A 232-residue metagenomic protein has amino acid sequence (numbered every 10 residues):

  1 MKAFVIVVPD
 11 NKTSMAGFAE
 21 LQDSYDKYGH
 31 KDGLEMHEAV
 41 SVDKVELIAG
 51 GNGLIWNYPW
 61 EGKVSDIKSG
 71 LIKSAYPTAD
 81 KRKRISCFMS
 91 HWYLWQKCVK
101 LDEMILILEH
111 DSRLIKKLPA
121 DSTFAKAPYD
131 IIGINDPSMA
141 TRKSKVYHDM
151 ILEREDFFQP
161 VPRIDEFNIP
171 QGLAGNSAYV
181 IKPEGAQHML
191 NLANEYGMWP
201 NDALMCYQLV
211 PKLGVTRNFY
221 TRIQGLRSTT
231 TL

Functional and structural regions predicted by a protein language model:
M1-L108, S112-L232: An acidic/histidine-cluster motif and surrounding catalytic segment that typifies divalent-metal-assisted enzyme active
